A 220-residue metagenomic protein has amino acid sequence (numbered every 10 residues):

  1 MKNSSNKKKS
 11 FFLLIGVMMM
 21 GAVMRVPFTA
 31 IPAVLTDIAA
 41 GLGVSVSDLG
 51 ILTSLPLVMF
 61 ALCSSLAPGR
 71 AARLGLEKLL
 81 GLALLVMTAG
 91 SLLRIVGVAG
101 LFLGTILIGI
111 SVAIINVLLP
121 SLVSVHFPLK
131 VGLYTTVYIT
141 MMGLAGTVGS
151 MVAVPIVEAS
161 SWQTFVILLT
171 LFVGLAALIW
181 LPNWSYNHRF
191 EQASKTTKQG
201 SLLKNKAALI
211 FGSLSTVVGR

Functional and structural regions predicted by a protein language model:
M1-K7, W184-F211: Juxtamembrane intracellular "pre-TM" segments in multi-pass secondary transporters
K8-A30, N205-R220: Pair of pore-lining "gating" transmembrane helices in MFS-fold secondary transporters
F12-V46, S64-A67: Extracytoplasmic
T29, P56-S65, G146-T147: Residue-level signature of mid-helix packing/kink "hotspots" within the transmembrane helices of 12-pass Major
L62-V98: Conserved MFS/SLC helix-loop-helix module at the cytosolic interface between two early adjacent transmembrane helices
G90, A99-I108: Paired small-residue
I106-T140: Cytoplasmic helix-loop-helix junction between adjacent transmembrane helices in 12-TM secondary transporters
L129-K130, Y134-S185: Helix-loop-helix hairpin linking two adjacent transmembrane segments in secondary transporters
